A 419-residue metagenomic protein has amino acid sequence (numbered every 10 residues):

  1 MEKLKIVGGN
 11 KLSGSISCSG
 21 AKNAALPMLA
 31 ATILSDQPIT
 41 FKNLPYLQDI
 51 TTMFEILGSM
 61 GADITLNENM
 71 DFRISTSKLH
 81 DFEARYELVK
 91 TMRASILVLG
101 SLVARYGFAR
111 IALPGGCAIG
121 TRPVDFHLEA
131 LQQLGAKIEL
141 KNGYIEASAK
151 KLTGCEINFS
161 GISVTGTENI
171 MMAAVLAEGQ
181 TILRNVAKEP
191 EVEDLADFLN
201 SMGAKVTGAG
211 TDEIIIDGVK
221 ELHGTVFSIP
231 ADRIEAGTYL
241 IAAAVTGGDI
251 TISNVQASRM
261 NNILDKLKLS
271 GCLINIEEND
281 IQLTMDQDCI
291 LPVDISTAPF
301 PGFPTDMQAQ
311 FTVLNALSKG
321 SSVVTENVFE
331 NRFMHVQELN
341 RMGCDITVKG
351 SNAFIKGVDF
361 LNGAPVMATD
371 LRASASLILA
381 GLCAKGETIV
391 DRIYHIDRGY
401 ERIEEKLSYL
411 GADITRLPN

Functional and structural regions predicted by a protein language model:
M1-N419: Short, structured segments at the rim of ligand-binding sites
